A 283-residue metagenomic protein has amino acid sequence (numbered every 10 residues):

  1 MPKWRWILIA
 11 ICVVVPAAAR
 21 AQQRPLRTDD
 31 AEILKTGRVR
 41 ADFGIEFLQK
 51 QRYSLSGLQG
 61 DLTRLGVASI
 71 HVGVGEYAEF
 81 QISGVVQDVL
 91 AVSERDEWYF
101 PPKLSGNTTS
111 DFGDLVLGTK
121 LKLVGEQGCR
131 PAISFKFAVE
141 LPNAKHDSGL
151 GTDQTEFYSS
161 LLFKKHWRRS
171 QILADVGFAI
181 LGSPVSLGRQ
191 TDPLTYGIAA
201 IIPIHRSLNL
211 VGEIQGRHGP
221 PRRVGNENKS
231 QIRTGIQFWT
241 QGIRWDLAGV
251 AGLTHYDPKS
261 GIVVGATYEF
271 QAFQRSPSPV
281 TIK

Functional and structural regions predicted by a protein language model:
M1-L8: Bacterial N-terminal signal peptides that target proteins for export
L8-I9, A19: Cleavable N-terminal signal peptides
V15-A21: Sec/Tat signal peptide C-region and signal peptidase I cleavage site
A21-K283: Transmembrane beta-barrel domains of Gram-negative outer membranes and organellar outer membranes
